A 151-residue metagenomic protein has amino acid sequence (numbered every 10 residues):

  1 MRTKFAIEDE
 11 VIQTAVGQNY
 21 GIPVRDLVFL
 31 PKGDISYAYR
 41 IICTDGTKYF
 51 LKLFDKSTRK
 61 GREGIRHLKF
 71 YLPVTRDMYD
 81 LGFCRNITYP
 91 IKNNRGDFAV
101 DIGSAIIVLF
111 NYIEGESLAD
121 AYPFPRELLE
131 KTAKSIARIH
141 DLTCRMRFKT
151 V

Functional and structural regions predicted by a protein language model:
M1-V28: Juxta-kinase regulatory segment immediately upstream of eukaryotic protein kinase catalytic domains
R2-E10, I42, R62-L72: Short low-complexity stretches enriched in small and charged residues
K4-I7, Q18-Y20, Y39, D77 (+2 more regions): Broad hydrophobic/π-residue packing in well-ordered secondary structure
I12, D34-Y37, Y71: Short N-terminal amphipathic alpha-helix/helix-capping patch enriched in small hydrophobics with frequent Ser/Thr
Y20-T44: ATP-binding glycine-rich phosphate-binding loop
T47-K149: ATP-binding pocket architecture of kinase catalytic cores
